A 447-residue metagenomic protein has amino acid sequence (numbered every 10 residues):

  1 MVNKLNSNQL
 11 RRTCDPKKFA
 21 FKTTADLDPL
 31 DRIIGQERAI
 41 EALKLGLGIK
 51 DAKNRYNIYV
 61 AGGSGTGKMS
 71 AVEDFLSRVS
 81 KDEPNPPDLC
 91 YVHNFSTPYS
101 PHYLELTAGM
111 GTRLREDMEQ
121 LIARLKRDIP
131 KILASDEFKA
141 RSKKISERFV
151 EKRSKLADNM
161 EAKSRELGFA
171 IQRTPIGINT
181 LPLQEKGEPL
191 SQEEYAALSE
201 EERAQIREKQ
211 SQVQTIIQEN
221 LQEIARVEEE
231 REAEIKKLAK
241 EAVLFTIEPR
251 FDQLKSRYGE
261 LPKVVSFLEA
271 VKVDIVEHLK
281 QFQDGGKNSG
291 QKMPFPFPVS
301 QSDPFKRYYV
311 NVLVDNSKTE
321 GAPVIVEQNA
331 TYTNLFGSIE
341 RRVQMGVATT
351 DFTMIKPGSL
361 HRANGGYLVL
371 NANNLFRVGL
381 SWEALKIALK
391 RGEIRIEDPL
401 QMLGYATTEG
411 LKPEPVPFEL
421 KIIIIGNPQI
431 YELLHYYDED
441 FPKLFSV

Functional and structural regions predicted by a protein language model:
M1-V447: Non-catalytic accessory segments flanking P-loop/AAA+ NTPase cores
